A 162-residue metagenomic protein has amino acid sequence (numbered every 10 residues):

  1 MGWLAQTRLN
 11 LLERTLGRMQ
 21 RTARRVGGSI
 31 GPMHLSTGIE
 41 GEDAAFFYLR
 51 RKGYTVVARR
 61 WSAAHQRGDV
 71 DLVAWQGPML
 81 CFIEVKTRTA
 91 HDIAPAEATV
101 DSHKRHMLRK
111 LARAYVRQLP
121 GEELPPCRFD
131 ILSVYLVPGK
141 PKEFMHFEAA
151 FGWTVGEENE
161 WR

Functional and structural regions predicted by a protein language model:
M1-G41: Interdomain/boundary linker segments immediately adjacent to catalytic/signaling cores
G2-N10, Q118-R162: Domain-level recognition of nuclease-like catalytic cores that cleave nucleotide substrates
G28, K86-P138: Catalytic cores of nucleic-acid endonucleases
F47-H65: A short acidic/basic microdomain associated with nuclease active sites
L49, V70-I93, L108: Conserved catalytic cores of phosphodiester-cleaving nucleases, focusing on short active-site segments
V57, G68-V70, C127: Short beta-strand or tight-loop elements that sit immediately N-terminal to catalytic metal-binding acidic residues
H65-R67, K140: Short acidic/glycine-enriched loop/turn segments that link adjacent beta-strands
G68, M79-C81, D130, M145: Protein kinase-like catalytic core scaffold
